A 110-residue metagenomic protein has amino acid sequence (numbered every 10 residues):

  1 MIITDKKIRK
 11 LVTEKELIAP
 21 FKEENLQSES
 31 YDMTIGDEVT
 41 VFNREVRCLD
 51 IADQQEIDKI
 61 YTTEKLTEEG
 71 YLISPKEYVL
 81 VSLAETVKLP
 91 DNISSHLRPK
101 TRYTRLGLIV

Functional and structural regions predicted by a protein language model:
M1-V110: DUTPase catalytic domain/fold
